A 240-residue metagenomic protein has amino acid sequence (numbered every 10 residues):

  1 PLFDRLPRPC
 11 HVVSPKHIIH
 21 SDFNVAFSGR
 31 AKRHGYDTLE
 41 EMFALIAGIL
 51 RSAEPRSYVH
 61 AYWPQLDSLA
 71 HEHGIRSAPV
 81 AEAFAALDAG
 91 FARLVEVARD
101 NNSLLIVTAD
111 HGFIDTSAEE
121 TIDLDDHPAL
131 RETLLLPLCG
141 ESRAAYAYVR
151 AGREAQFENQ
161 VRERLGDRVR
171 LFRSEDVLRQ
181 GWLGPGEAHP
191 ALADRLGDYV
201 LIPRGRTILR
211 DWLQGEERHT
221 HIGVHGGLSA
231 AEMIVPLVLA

Functional and structural regions predicted by a protein language model:
P1-S57, Y62-H71: His/Asp/Glu-rich, glycine-adjacent segments that coordinate divalent cations and/or stabilize oxyanion chemistry on
H11-H20, N102-L104, V149, S174-V177: Acidic carboxylate-rich catalytic motifs and surrounding loops in phosphoryl-/glycosyl-chemistry enzymes
R56-H60, N102-L104, D198: Residue-level preference for the first positions of well-ordered beta-strands
L66-S103: A long, amphipathic alpha-helix that forms part of the scaffold/cap immediately adjacent to metal-dependent active
R76, H111-G112: Catalytic metal-binding/acid-base residues of hydrolase active sites
I106-A109: Generic enzyme active-site microenvironment
F113-G140: Acidic/histidine-rich catalytic neighborhood
L134-A240: Active-site neighborhoods of enzymes that stabilize oxyanions during catalysis
